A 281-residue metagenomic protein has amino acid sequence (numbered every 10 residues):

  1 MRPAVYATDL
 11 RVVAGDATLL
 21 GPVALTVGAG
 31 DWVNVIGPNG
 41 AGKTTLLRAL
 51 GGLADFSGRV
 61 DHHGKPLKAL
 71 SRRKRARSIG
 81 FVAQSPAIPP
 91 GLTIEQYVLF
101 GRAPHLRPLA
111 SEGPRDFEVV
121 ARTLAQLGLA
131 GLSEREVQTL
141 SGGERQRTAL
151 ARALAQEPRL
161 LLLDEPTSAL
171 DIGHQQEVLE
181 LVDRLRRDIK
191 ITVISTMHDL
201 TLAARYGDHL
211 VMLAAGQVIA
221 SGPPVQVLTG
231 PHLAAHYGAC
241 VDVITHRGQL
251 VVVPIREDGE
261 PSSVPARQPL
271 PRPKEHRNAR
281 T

Functional and structural regions predicted by a protein language model:
I36-P38: The feature captures the beta-strand-to-loop junction immediately N-terminal to the Walker
G51: Helix-to-loop junction immediately C-terminal to a conserved catalytic motif
G58-P66, R75: Conserved ABC transporter NBD signature motif
E136-L140, E144: Conserved ABC ATPase signature
E157: Conserved catalytic motifs of ABC-family nucleotide-binding domains
L161-E165: Catalytic Walker B motif of ABC-type/P-loop ATPase nucleotide-binding domains
H236-T281: ABC ATPase nucleotide-binding domains
